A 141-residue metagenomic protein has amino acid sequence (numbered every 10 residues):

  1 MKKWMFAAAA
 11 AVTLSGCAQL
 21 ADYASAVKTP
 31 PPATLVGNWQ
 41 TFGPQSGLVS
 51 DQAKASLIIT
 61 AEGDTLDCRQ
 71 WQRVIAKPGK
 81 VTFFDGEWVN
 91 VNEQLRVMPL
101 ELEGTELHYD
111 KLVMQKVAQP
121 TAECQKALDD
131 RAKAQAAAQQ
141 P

Functional and structural regions predicted by a protein language model:
M1-W4: Positively charged n-region of N-terminal signal peptides that target proteins for export
T13-G16: C-terminal motif of bacterial Sec signal peptides marking the signal peptidase cleavage site
A18-L20: Bacterial signal peptide processing site
S25-A26, G47-V49, V74-G79, D129-A137: Extracellular/mature segments of secreted proteins
V27-V49: Tryptophan-anchored aromatic micro-motifs
T41-W88: N-terminal glycine/threonine-rich, aromatic-flanked beta-hairpin/loop signature
F83-P99: An anionic, turn-rich surface loop/hairpin at beta-sheet edges that serves as a generic interaction/coordination patch
Y109-P141: C-terminal partner/receptor-binding element of secreted or periplasmic proteins
